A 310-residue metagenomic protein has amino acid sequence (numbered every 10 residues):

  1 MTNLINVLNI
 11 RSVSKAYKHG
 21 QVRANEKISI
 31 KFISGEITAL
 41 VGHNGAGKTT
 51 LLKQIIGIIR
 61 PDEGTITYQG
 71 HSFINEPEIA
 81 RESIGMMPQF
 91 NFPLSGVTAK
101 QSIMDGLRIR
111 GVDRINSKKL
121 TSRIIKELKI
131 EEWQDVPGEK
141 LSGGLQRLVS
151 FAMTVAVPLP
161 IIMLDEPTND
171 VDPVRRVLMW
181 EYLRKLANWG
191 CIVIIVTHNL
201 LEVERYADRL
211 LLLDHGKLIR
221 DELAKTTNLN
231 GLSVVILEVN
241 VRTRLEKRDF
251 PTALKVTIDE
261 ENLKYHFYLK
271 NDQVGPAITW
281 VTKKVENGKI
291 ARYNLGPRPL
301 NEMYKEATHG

Functional and structural regions predicted by a protein language model:
T2-I10, S14-K27, P77: A short, flexible loop at the N-terminus of ABC-type nucleotide-binding domains that lies
V41-H43: The feature captures the beta-strand-to-loop junction immediately N-terminal to the Walker
I56: Helix-to-loop junction immediately C-terminal to a conserved catalytic motif
G64-N75, I79-A80: Conserved ABC transporter NBD signature motif
M104, R108, I115-W133: Conserved ABC ATPase "signature" region
I162-E166: Catalytic Walker B motif of ABC-type/P-loop ATPase nucleotide-binding domains
R184-I192, H198-H266: ABC transporter nucleotide-binding domain
